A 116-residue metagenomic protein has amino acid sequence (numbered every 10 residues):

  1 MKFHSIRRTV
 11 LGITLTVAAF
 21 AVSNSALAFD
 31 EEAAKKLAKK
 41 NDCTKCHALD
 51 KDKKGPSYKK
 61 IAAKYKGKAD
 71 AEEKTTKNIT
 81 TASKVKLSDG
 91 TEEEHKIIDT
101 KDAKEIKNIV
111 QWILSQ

Functional and structural regions predicted by a protein language model:
K2-I13: Bacterial N-terminal signal peptides that target proteins for export
H4, C46-L49, I61: Small disulfide-bonded, cysteine-rich extracellular recognition modules and tandem repeats
G12-A21: Bacterial N-terminal signal peptides
N24-A38, K64-K68: Electrostatic cytochrome c docking/interface patches
E31, A48-K51, G55, K68 (+2 more regions): Solvent-exposed, acidic/flexible segments
N41-L49, I109: The canonical Cys-X-X-Cys-His
K54-Y65, K77-I113: Axial heme c-ligation environment in periplasmic c-type cytochrome domains
Q116: Inter-heme linker and motif-flanking segments adjacent to c-type heme-binding CXXCH motifs in c-type cytochromes
